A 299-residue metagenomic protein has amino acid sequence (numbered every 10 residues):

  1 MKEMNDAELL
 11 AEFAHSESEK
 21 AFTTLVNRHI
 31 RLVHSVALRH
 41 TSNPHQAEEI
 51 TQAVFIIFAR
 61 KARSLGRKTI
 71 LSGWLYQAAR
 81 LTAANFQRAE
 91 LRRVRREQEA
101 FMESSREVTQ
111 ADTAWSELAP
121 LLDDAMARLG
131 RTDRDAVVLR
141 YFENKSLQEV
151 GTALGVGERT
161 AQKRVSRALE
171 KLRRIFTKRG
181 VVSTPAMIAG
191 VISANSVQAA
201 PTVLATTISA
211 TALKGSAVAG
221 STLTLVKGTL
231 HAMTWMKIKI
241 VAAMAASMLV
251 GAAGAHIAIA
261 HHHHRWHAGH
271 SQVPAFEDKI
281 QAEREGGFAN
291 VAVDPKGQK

Functional and structural regions predicted by a protein language model:
M1-E12: Extreme N-terminal regulatory/targeting segments of RNA polymerase sigma factors
E3-M4, T41-H45, E49-I50, V54-F288: Hydrophobic topogenic segments
A11-S35, H45-E48, A59, R134: A short, charge-rich alpha-helical start-of-domain segment used by transcription regulators
V291-D294: Structural signature of eukaryotic scaffold interfaces centered on beta-propeller domains
